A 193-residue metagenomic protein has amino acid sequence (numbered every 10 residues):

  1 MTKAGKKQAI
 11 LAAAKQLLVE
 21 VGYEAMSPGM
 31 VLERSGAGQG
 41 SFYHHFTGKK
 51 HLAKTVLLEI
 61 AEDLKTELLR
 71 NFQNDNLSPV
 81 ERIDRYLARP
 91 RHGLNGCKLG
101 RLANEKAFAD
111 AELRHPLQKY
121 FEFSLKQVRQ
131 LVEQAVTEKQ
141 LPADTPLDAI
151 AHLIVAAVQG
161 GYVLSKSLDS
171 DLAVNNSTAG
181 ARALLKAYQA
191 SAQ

Functional and structural regions predicted by a protein language model:
M1-A4, A192-Q193: N-terminal intrinsically disordered/low-complexity leader segments
K6-A14, V31, V56-I60, L64 (+1 more regions): Generic hydrophobic, amphipathic alpha-helix propensity
A9, Q16-H51, T55: Helix-turn-helix
L11, L57, A61, R114-L125 (+1 more regions): Amphipathic, non-transmembrane alpha-helical scaffold segments
T55, L68-G96, L147-I154: Hydrophobic alpha-helical connector segments
L77-E81, R85, R89-H92, E122-Q134 (+2 more regions): C-terminal peripheral helix-coil segments that are non-catalytic and often amphipathic
V80, H115-Y120, T137-L153, D171-L172 (+1 more regions): All-alpha amphipathic helical-bundle segments outside canonical DNA-binding/catalytic cores that form hydrophobic
G93-E112: Amphipathic alpha-helical segments used for helix-helix packing
